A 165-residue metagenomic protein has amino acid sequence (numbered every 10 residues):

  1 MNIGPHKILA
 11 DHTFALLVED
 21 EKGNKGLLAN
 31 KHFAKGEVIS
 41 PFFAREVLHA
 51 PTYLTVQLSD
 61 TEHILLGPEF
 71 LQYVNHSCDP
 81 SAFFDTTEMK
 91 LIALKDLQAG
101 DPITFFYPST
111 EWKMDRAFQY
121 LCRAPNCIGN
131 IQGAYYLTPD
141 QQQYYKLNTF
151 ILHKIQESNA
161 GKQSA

Functional and structural regions predicted by a protein language model:
M1-A165: Conserved catalytic SET/PR domain of SAM-dependent protein methyltransferases, capturing the structural core that binds
